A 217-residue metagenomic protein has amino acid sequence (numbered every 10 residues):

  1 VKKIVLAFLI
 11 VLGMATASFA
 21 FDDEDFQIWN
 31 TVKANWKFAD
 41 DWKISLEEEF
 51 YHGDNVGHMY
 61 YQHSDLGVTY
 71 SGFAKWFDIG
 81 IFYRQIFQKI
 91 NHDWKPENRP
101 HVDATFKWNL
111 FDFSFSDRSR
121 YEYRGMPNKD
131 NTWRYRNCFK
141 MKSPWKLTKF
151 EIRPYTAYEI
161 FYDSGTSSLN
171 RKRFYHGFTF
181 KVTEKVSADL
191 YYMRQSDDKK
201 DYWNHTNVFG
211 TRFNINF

Functional and structural regions predicted by a protein language model:
A20-F73, D78: Start-of-domain marker
F26-I28, Y60-S64, P96-P100, N131-Y135 (+2 more regions): Residues that define the transmembrane beta-barrel architecture of outer-membrane proteins
W36, Y70-G72, F106-W108, M141-W145 (+2 more regions): Residue-level signature of outer-membrane beta-barrel architecture
D41-L46, A74-I79, F111-F115, L147-I152 (+1 more regions): Repeated loop/turn-to-beta-strand initiation elements of outer-membrane beta-barrel proteins
L46-E48, I79-I81, A104, D117-S119 (+3 more regions): Membrane-embedded beta-strand positions of outer-membrane beta-barrel proteins
E48-D54, G72, Y83-K89, W108-L110 (+4 more regions): Transmembrane beta-strands of outer-membrane beta-barrel pores
A104, H205-F217: Outer-membrane beta-barrel "beta-signal"
S114-E159: Detector for outer-membrane/organellar transmembrane beta-barrel domains, recognizing the amphipathic beta-strand
